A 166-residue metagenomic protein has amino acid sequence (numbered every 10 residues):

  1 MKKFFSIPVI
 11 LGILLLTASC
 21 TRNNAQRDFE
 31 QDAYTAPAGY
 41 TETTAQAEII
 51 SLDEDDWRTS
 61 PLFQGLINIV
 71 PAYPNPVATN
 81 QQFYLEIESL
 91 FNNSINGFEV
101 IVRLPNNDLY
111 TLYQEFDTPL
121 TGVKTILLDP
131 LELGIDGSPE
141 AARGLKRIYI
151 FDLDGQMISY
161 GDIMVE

Functional and structural regions predicted by a protein language model:
M1-R22: Sec-dependent bacterial lipoprotein signal peptides
C20-Q64: Short, compositionally biased serine/threonine- and acidic-rich segments at solvent-exposed termini, linkers, or domain
A25-P37, L145-E166: C-terminal tail/sorting-segment detector
D55-E86: Surface-exposed, proline-anchored Ser/Thr-rich loop/turn motifs
E88-N93: Short solvent-exposed strand-capping/beta-turn motif centered on an Asx-Ser/Thr pair
S94-Y110, I150: Extended low-complexity, serine/threonine- and proline-enriched intrinsically disordered segments
N106-E115, M157: Surface-exposed loop/edge segments in extracytoplasmic proteins
T118-L153: Short, surface-exposed loop/turn motifs with a glycine/proline- and acidic-biased composition
